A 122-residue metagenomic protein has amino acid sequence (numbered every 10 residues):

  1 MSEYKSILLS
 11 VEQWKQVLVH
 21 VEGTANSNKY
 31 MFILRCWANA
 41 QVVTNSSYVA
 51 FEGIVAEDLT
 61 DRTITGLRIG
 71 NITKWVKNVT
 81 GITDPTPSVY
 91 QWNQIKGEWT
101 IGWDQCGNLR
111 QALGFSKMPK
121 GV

Functional and structural regions predicted by a protein language model:
M1-G23: Short, Lys/Arg-enriched N-terminal segment that forms or immediately precedes the first helix of a structured domain
G23-Y30: Short helix-coil-helix linker/hinge
M31-R35: Pre-recognition alpha-helix immediately N-terminal to the DNA-recognition helix within helix-turn-helix or winged-helix
N39-N45: Short capping segments at the starts of secondary-structure elements
S46-D58: DNA-recognition alpha helix
T65-V79: DNA major-groove recognition helices of helix-turn-helix
P85-V122: Phospho-regulated, low-complexity intrinsically disordered regions of nuclear gene-regulatory and chromatin-associated
